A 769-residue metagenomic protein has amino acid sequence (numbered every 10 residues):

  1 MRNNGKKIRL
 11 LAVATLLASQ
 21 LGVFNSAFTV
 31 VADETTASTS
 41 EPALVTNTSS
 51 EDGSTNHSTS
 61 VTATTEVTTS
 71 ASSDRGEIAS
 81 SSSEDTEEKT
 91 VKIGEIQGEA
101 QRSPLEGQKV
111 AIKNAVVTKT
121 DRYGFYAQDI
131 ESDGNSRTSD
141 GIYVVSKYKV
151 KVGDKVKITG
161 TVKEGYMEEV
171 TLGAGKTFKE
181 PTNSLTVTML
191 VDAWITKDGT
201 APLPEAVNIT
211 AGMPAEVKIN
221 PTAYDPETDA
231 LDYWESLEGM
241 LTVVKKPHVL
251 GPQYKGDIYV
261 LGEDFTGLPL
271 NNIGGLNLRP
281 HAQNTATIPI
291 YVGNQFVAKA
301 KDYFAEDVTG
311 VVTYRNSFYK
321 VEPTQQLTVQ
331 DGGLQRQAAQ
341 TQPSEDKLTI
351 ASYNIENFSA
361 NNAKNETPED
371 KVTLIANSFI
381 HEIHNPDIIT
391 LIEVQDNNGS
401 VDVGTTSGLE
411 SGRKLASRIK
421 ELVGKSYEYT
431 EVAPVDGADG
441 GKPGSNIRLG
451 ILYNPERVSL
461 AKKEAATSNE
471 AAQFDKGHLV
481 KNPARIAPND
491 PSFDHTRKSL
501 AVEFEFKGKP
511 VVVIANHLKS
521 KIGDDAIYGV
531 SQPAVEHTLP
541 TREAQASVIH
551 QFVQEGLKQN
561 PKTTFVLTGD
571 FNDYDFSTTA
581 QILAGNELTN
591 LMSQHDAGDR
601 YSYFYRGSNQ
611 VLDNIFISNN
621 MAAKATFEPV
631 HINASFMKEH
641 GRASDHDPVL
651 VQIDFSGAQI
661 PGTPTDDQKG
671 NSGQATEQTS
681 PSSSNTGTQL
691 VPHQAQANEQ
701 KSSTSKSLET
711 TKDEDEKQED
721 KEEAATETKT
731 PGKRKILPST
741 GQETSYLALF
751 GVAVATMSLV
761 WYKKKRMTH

Functional and structural regions predicted by a protein language model:
M1-G5, S40-A43: N-terminal secretory signal peptides that target proteins for export/translocation
R2-L11, T744: Bacterial N-terminal signal peptides that target proteins for export
A12-V23: Bacterial N-terminal signal peptides
Q20, R734-R766: A cross-kingdom C-terminal cell-surface attachment/processing module
N25-G94, E106-G107, G662-K733: Low-complexity, acidic Ser/Thr/Pro-rich repeat tracts that form intrinsically disordered stalk/linker regions of very
E84-T349, Y353, N357-N361, E366-N385 (+5 more regions): Extended non-catalytic accessory segments flanking core domains
P323-G662: Divalent cation-coordinating acidic motifs and surrounding scaffolds that mediate Ca2+/Mg2+/Mn2+/Zn2+-dependent binding
S656-A658, T726-Q742: Short, aromatic-rich amphipathic segments at membrane interfaces that lie adjacent to a transmembrane helix or signal
